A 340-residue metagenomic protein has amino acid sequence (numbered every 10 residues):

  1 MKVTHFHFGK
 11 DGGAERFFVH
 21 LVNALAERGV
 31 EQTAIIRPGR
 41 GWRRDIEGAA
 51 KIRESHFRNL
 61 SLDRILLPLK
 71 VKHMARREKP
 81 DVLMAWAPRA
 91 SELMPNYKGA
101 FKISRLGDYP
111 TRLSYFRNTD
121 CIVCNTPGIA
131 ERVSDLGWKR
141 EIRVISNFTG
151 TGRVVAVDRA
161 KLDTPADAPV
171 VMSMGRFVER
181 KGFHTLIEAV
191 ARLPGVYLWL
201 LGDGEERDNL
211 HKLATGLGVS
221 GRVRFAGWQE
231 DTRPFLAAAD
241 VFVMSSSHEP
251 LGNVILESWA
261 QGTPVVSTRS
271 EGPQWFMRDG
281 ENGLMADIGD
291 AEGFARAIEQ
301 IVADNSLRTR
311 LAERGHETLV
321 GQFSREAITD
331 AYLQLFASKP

Functional and structural regions predicted by a protein language model:
H5-I65: N-terminal strand-loop element at the rim of the active site of nucleotide-sugar-dependent glycosyltransferases
E15-H20, P169-R192, V196, E205-K212 (+1 more regions): A conserved mid-protein helix/loop that constitutes part of the nucleotide-sugar donor-binding site
D63-L67, M84-S91, L106-G107: Short His-centered aromatic/hydrophobic patch
S134, S146-A166, K339: Acidic anion/phosphate-binding donor-loop and adjacent secondary structure in glycosyltransferase catalytic cores
H211, G293, Q300, L307-Q322 (+1 more regions): A short, well-ordered alpha-helix in the C-terminal region of glycosyltransferases
W228, S247: Aromatic "clamp/platform" in nucleotide-sugar-dependent glycosyltransferases that forms part of the donor/acceptor
P264-S267, M277: Short hydrophobic beta-strand element within catalytic cores of glycosyltransferases and related nucleotide-activated
D279-G280, L284-A291, Q300-S306: Conserved acidic donor-binding segment of nucleotide-sugar-dependent glycosyltransferases
